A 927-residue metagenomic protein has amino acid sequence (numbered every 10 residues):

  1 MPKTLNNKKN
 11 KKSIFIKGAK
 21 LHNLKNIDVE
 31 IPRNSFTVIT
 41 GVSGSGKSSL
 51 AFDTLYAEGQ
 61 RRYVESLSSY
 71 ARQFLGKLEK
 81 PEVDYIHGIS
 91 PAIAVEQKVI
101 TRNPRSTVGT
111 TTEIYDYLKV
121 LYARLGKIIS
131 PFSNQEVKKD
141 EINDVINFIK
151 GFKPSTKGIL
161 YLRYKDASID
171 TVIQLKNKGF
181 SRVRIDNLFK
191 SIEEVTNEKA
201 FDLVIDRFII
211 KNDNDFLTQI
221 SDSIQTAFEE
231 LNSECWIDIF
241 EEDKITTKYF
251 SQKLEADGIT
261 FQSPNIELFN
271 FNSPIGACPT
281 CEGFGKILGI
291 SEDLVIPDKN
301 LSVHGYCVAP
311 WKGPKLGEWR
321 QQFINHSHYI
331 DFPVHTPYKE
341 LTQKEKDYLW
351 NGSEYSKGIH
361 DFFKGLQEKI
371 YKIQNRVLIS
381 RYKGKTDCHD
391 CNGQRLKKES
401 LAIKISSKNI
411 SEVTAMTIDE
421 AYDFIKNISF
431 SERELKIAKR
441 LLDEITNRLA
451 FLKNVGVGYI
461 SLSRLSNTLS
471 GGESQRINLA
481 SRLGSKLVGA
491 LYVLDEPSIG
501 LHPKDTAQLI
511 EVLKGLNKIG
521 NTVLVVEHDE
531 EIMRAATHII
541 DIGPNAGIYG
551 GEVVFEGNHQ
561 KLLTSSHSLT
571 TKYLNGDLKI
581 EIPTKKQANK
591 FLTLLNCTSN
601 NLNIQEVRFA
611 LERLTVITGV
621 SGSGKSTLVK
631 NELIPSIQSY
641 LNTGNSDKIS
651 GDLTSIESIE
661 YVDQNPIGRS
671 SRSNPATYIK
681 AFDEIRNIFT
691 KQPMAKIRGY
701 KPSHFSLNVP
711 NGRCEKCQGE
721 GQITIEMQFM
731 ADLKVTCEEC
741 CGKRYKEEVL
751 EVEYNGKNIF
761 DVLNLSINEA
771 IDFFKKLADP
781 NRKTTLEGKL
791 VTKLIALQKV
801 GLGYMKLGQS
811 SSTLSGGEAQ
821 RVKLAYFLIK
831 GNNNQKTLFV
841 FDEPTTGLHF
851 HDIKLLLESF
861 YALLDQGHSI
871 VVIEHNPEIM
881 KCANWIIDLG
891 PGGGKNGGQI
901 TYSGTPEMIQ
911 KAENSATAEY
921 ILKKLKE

Functional and structural regions predicted by a protein language model:
M1-E927: Conserved phosphate-binding elements of NTP-dependent enzyme cores
